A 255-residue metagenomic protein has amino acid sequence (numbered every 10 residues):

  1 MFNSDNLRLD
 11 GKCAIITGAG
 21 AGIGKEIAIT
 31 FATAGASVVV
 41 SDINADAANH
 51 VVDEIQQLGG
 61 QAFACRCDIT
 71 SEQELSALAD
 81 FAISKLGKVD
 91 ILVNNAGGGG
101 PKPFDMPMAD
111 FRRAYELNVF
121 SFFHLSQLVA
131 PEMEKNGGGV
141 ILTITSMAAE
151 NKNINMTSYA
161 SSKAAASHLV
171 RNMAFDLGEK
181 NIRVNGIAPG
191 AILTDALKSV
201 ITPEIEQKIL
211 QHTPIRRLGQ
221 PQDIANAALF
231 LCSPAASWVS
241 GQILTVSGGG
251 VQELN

Functional and structural regions predicted by a protein language model:
F2-N6, N151, L229, S240-N255: Short C-terminal tail/terminal secondary-structure segment of NAD(P)H-dependent dehydrogenase/reductase domains
K102-Y115, L197, I209: Substrate-binding pocket helix/loop in short-chain dehydrogenase/reductase
S126, S162, V170: Active-site helix of classical SDR
P131, F175-D176, S237: Alpha-helical segment proximal to the catalytic Tyr-Lys
S146: Residue(s) in the substrate-gating loop at a strand-loop-helix junction that position the organic substrate next
G178, R183, V239-G241: Short, small/polar-rich loop/turn modules that mediate ligand/substrate recognition or access, typified
G186, Q207-V239, V246-G248: C-terminal helical subdomain
